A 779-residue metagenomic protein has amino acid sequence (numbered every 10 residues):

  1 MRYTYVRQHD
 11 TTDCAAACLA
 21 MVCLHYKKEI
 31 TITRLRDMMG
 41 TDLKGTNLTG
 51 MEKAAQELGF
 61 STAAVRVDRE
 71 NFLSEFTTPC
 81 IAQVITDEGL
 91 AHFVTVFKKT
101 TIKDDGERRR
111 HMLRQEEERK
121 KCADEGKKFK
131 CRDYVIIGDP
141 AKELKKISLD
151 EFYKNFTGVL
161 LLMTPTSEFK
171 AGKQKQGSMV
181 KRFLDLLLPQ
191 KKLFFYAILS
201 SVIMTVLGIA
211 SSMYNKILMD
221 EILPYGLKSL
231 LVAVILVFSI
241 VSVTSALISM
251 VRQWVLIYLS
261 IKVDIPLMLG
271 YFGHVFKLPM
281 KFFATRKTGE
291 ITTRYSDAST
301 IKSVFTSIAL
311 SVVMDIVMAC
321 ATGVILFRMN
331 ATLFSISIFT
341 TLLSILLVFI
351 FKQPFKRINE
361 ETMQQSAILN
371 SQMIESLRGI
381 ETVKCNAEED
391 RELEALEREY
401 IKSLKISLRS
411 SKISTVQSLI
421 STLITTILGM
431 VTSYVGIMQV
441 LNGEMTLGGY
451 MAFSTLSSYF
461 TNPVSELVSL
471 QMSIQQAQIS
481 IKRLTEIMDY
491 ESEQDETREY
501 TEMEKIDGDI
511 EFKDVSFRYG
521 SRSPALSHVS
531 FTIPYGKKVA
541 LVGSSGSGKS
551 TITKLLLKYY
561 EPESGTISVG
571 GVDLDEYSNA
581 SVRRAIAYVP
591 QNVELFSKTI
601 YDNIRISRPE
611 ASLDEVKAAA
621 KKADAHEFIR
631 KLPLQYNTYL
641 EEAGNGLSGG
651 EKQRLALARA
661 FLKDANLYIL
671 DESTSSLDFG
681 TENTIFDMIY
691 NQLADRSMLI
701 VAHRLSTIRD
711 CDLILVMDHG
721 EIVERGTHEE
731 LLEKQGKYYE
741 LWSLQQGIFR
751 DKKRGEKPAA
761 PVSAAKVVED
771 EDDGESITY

Functional and structural regions predicted by a protein language model:
M1-A210, P224, K228-A233, R252 (+9 more regions): Membrane-integrated ABC transporters
E117, A123, T497, M503-Y779: ABC-type nucleotide-binding domain
F194-I248, V255, F327-T332, Y434 (+1 more regions): Transmembrane helix-loop-helix hairpins at lipid-water interfaces of multipass membrane proteins, especially the type-1
I198, V202-M213, V243-M250, I301-V304 (+6 more regions): Hydrophobic alpha-helical transmembrane bundles that constitute the permease/transmembrane domains of multi-pass
N215-K216, L256, F276-A321, R378 (+2 more regions): Juxtamembrane loop-to-helix connectors within ABC transporter transmembrane domains
L236-S245, S249, S311-E361, V431-M445 (+2 more regions): Transmembrane helices of ABC transporter permease
G273-E290, E361-R409, I481, E499-T501 (+1 more regions): Loop segments that connect adjacent transmembrane helices in multi-pass transporters
Q365, L369, E381-E388, K412 (+1 more regions): Cytosolic ends of transmembrane helices, especially the final helix of ABC transmembrane type-1 domains
